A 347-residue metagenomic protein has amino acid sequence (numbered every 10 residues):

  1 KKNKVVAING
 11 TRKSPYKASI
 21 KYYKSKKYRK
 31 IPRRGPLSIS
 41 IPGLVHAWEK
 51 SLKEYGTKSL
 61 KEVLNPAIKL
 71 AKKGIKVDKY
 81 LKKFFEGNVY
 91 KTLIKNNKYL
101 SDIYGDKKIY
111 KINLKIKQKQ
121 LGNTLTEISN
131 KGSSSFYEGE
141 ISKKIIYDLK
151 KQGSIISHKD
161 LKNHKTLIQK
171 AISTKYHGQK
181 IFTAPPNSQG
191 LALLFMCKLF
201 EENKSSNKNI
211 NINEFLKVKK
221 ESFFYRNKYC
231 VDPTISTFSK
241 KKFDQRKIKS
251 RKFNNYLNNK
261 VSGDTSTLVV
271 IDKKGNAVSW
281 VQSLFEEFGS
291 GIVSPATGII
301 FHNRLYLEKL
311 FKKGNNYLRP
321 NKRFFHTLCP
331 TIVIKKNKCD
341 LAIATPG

Functional and structural regions predicted by a protein language model:
K1, V5-A7, I155-S157, N276-L341: Active-site rim segments in enzyme catalytic domains, especially the processed small/beta chain of N-terminal
K1-K131, F136-E138, S142-S188, K249 (+1 more regions): Noncatalytic scaffold domains of N-terminal-nucleophile
G10, I172-T174, K198, C329-K336: Short beta-strand elements
K13, Q189, F285-E287, G347: A short acidic/small-residue loop/turn micro-motif
L167-I168, S262-T265, E287, H326-L328: Short, small/polar residue-rich loop motifs at catalytic or cofactor-binding pockets
T183-P186, L191, V333-G347: Extended C-terminal regions of large enzymes
Q189-A192, L199-E202: Extended, domain-scale alpha-helical bundle/helix-rich regions
S205-L284, A296-T297: Internal maturation/activation junctions in enzymes
